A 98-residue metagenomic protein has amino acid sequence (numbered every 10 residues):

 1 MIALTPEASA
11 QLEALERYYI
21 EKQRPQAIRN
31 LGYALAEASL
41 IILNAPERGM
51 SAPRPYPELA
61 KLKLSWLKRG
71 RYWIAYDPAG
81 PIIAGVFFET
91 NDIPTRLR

Functional and structural regions predicted by a protein language model:
M1-L62: Basic, Lys/Arg-enriched alpha-helical interface segments
L67-R98: Enriched for short, Lys/Arg-rich terminal
